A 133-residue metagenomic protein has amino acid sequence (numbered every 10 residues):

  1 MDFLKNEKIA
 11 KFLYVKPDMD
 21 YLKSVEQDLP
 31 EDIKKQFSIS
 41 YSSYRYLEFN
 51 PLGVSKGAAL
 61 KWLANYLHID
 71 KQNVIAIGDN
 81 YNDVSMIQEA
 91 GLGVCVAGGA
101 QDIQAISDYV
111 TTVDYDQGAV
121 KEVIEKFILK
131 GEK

Functional and structural regions predicted by a protein language model:
M1-I77: Conserved acidic, metal-coordinating active-site core of Asp-based, Mg2+-dependent phosphoryl-transfer enzymes
E48-K133: Mg2+-dependent phosphoryl-transfer enzymes with acidic/Ser/Thr/Gly-rich catalytic loops
